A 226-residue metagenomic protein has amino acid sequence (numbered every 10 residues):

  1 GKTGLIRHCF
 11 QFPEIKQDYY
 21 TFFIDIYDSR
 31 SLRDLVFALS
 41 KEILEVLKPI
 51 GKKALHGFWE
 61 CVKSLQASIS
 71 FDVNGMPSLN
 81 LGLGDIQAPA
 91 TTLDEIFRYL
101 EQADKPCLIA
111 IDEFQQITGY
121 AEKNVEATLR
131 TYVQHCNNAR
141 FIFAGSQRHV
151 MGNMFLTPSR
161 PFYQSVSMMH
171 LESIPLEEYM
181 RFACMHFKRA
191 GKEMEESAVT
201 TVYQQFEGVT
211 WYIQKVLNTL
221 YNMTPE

Functional and structural regions predicted by a protein language model:
K2-T3, V209: Short, conserved phosphate/pyrophosphate- and ester-handling motifs at nucleotide-, phospho-/glycolipid
T3-L108: P-loop NTPase nucleotide-binding core
Q17-T21, N137-A139, Q164-S167: Short glycine-/polar-rich loops that comprise or flank the Walker A/P-loop and associated switch/sensor motifs
R33-S40, L176-C184: An amphipathic alpha-helix signature
L79-Q147, L156: Conserved Walker B catalytic segment
R148-V166: Short regulatory helix/loop adjacent to the ATP-binding pocket of P-loop NTPases
S167-E178: Conserved AAA+ ATPase "SRH/arginine-finger" region at the nucleotide-binding site
C184-E226: Amphipathic alpha-helical "lid/sensor" segments that cap RecA-like P-loop NTPase cores
